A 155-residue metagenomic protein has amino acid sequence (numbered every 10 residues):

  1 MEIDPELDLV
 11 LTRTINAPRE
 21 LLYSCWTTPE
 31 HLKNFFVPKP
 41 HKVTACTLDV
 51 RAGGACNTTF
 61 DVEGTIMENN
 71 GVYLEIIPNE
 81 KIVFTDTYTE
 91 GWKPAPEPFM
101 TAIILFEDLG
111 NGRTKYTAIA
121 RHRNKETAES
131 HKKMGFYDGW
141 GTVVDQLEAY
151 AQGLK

Functional and structural regions predicted by a protein language model:
M1-K42: Hydrophobic ligand-binding cavity/cleft-lining segments
D4, A95, E107-Y116, D138 (+1 more regions): Lipid interaction determinants
V10, T14-P18, D61, T101 (+1 more regions): Alpha-helical scaffold segments that form or flank carboxylate-/histidine-based iron centers
N16, T27-T28, P78, D145 (+1 more regions): Residues at helix-coil transition
L22-Y23, L32, C56, Y73 (+4 more regions): Hydrophobic pocket/interface hotspot
K33, V37-P38, C46-A52, N57 (+2 more regions): Hydrophobic-ligand binding "helix-grip"
H122-K155: A conserved amphipathic terminal alpha-helix motif
